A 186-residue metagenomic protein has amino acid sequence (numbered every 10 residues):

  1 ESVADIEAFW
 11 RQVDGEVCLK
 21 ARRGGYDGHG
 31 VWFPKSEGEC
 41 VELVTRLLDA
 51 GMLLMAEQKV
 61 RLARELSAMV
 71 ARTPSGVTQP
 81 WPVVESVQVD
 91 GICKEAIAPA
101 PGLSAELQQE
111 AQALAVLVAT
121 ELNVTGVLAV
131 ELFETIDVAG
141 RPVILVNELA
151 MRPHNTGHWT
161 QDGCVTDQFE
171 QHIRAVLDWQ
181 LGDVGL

Functional and structural regions predicted by a protein language model:
E1-V31: A conserved helix-loop-beta module that forms one wall/lid of the active-site cleft in ATP-utilizing catalytic domains
C18, A129, V146: Generic enzyme active-site microenvironment
L19, E57-K59, D183-G185: Short beta-strand
P34-G140: Internal nucleotide-binding/catalytic subdomain
G91-P101, E148-Q161: Short, flexible active-site loops
Q109-V130, A150-L186: Active-site "cap" helix and flanking loop/linker of ATP-utilizing ligase/carboxylase catalytic domains
R141-L145: Conserved protein kinase catalytic/activation segment
